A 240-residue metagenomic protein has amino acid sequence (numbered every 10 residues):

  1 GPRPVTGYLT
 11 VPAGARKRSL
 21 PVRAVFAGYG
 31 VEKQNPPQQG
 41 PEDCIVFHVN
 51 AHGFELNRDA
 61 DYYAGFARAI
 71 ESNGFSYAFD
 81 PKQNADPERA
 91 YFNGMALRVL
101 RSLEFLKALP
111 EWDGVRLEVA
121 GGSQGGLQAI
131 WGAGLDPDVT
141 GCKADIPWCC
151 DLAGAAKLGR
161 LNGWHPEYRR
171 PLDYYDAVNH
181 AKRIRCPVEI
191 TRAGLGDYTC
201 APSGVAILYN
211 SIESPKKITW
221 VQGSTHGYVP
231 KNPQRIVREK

Functional and structural regions predicted by a protein language model:
G1-R18: N-terminal cap/lid segment of alpha/beta-hydrolase-fold proteins
G14, S76-S123: Gly/Ser-rich "nucleophile elbow"/oxyanion-hole loop immediately N-terminal to the catalytic nucleophile in hydrolases
L20, V25-V31, L195: Active-site glycine-rich loops that stabilize anionic/oxyanionic intermediates across multiple enzyme folds
Q34-L97, G154-K157: Cap/lid segment of the alpha/beta-hydrolase catalytic domain
L100-G163: Primarily recognizes the serine-hydrolase "nucleophile elbow" in alpha/beta-hydrolase and SGNH/GDSL folds
A153-I212, T219: The feature captures the conserved acid-bearing segment of alpha/beta-hydrolase catalytic domains
K217, V221-R235: Histidine-bearing beta->alpha loop at or near hydrolase active sites
